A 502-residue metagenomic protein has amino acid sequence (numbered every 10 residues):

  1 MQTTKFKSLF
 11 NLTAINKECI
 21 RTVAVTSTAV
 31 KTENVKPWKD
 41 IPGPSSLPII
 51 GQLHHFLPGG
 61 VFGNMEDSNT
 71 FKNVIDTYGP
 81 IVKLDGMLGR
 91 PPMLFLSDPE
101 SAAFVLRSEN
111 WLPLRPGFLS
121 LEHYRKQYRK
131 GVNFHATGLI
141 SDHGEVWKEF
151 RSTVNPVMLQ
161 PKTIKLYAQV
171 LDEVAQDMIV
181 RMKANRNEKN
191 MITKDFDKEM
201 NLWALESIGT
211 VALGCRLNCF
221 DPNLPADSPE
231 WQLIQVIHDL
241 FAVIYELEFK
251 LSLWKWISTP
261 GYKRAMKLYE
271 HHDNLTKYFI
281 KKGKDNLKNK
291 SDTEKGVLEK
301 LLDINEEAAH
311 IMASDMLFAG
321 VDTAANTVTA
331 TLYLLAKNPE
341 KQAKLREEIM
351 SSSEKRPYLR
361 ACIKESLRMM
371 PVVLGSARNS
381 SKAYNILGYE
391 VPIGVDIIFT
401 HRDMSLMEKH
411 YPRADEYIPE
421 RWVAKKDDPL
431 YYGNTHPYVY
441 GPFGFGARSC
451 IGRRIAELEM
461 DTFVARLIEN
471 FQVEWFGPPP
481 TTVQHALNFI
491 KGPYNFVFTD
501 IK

Functional and structural regions predicted by a protein language model:
Q2-G131, E145, E149, D172-D177 (+3 more regions): N-terminal membrane-proximal hinge/A-helix region immediately C-terminal to the signal-anchor transmembrane segment
W38, P116-Q127, K165-V328: Cytochrome P450 heme-thiolate monooxygenase catalytic core
V74-V82, E299-E307, S353-E365, S376-T400 (+2 more regions): Cytochrome P450 C-terminal beta-domain/meander region
F95-D98, M178, A212, F279-I280 (+4 more regions): Hydrophobic, repeat-rich solenoid/adaptor surfaces of innate immune receptors and signaling proteins
L96-S97, A103-V105, L112-L114, R216-N218 (+2 more regions): Classical protein tyrosine phosphatase
H135-T137, S314, A424-M460: Cytochrome P450 heme-thiolate "Cys pocket" and heme-binding signature region
P339-K341, R453-F489: Cytochrome P450 heme-binding "Cys pocket" and the immediately downstream C-terminal segment
F399-L430: Conserved cytochrome P450 K-helix/beta-meander segment immediately N-terminal to the heme-binding cysteine loop
